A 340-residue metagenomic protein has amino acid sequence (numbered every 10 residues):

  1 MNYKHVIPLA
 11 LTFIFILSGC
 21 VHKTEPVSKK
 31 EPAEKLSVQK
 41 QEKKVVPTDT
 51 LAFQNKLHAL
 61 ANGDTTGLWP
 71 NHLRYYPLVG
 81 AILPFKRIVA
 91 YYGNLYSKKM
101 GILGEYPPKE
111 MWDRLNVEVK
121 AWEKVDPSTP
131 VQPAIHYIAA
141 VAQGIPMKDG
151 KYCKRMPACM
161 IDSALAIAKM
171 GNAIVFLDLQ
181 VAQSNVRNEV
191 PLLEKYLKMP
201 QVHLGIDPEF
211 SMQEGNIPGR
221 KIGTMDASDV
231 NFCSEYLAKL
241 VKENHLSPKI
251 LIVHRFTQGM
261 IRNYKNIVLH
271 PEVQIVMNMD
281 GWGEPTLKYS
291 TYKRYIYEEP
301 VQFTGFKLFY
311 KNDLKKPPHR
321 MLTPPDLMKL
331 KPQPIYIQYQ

Functional and structural regions predicted by a protein language model:
K4-A10: Sec-dependent signal peptide recognition, specifically the positively charged N-region followed immediately by
L17-G19: C-terminal motif of bacterial Sec signal peptides marking the signal peptidase cleavage site
V21-K154, L269-V273, L287-Q340: Alpha/beta catalytic barrel-like cores
N94-Y96, I138-A142, Q180-A182, D207-S211 (+3 more regions): Active-site beta-loop-alpha junctions enriched in small/polar residues
A121-E123, P130-E209: Substrate-binding cleft of extracellular glycoside hydrolase catalytic domains
A158-I161, E194-P208, A227-N231, E272-L287: Acidic, His- and aromatic-enriched active-site or binding-groove loops in soluble protein domains that engage sugars
V181-V186, K242-M260: Aromatic-lined carbohydrate-recognition surfaces of secreted/lumenal glycan-active proteins
P208-L246: Substrate-binding surface in catalytic domains of secreted glycosidases
